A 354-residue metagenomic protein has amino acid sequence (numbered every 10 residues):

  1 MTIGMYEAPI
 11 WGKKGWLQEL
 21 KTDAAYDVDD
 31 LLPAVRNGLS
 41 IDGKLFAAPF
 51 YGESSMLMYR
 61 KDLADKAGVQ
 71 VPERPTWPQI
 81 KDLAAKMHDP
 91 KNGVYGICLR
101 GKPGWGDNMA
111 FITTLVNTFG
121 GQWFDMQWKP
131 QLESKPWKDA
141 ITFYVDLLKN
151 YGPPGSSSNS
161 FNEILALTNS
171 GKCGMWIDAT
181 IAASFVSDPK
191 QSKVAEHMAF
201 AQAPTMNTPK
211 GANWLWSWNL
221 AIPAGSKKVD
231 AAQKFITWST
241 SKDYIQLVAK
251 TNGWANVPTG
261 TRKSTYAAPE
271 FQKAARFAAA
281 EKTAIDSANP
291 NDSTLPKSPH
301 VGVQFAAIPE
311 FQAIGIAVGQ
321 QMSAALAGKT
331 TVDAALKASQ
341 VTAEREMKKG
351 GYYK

Functional and structural regions predicted by a protein language model:
M1-I10, K14-G15, T22-D29, G43 (+7 more regions): Conserved N-terminal structural module of periplasmic/extracytoplasmic solute-binding proteins
M1-I3, W16, K91-V94, S170-A179: Alpha-to-beta junction loops
I3-S55, P78-K81, N108, A195-A201 (+1 more regions): Hinge/lid segment of periplasmic solute-binding proteins
Y6, P75-D82, G155-S170: Short helix-initiation/N-cap motifs at beta->coil->alpha
Q18-P33, E73, G101-G104, F119-D139 (+7 more regions): Short, solvent-exposed loop/beta-turn-alpha elements that line the ligand-binding surface or hinge of extracytoplasmic
D42-F50, S55, P78-P130, A166 (+1 more regions): Extracytoplasmic/periplasmic solute-binding protein
D82-K86, M126-S158, A199-A203: Glycine-centered hinge/linker elements that transmit conformational signals in sensory and ligand-binding systems
I181-V194, M206-A317, K354: C-terminal lobe and pocket-closing loops of periplasmic/extracytoplasmic Venus-flytrap solute-binding proteins
